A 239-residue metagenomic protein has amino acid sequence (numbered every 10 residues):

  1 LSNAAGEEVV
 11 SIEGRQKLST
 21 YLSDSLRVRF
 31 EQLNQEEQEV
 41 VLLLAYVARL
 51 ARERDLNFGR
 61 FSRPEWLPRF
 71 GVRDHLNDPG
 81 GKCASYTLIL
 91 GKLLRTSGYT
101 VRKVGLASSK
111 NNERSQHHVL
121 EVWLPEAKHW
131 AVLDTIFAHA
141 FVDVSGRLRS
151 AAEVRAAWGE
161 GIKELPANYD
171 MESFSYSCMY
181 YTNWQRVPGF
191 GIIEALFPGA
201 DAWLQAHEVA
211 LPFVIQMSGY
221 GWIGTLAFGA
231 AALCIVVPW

Functional and structural regions predicted by a protein language model:
S2-G81: Secondary-structure boundary elements
V41, G81-L88, K92: A structural signal for well-ordered alpha-helical segments within the folded catalytic domains of diverse enzymes
L76-C83, S109-E113: Short capping loops/turns at secondary-structure boundaries
L88-G161: Hydrophobic/aromatic-rich core segments of domains that either
A138-A210: Extracytoplasmic/lumenal ectodomains and periplasmic regions of secretory and membrane proteins
E208-A231: Juxtamembrane/start-of-transmembrane alpha-helix segments at the extracytoplasmic/lumenal side of membrane anchors
G229-W239: Alpha-helical transmembrane segments
